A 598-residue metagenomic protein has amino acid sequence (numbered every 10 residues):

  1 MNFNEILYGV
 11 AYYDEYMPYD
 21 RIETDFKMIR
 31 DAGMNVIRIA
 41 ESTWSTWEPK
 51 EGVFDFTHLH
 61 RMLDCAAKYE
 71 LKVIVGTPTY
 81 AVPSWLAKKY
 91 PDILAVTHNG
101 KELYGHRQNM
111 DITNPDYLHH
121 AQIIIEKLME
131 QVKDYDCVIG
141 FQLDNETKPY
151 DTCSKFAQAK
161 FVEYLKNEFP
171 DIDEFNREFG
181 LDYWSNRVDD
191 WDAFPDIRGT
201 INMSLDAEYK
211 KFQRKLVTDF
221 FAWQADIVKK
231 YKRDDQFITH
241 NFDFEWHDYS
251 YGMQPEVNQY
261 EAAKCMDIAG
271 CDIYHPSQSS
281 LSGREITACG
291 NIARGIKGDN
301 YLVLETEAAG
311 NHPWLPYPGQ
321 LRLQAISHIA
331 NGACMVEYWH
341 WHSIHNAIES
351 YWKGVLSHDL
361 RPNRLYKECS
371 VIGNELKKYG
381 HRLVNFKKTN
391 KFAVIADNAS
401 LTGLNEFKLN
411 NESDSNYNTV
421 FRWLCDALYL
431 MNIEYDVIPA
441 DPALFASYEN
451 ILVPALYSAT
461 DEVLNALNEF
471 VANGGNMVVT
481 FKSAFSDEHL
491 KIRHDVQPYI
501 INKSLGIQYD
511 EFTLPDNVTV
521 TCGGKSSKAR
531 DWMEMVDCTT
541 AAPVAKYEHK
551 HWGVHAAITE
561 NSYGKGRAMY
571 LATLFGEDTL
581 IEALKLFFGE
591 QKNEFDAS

Functional and structural regions predicted by a protein language model:
I6-V10, I37-I39, V73-G76, I139-L143 (+4 more regions): Hydrophobic faces of well-ordered beta-strands that scaffold small-molecule active sites in alpha/beta enzyme cores
L7-P18, S42-L59, L103-Q122, D144-D151 (+7 more regions): The substrate-binding groove and active-site-proximal loops of carbohydrate-active enzymes, especially glycoside
V10, I29, I37, A66 (+8 more regions): Conserved, mostly hydrophobic/aromatic
Y16-D31, A121-L128, Y249-A262, I286 (+3 more regions): Short, acidic/polar
E23-E102, M129, W223-R233, Y457-S458: Aromatic-lined substrate-binding rim segments of carbohydrate-active enzymes
D25, H58, M62, Y117-L128 (+8 more regions): Alpha-helical packing segments of well-folded alpha/beta enzyme cores
N99-I268, D272-S279, G283-E285: Polysaccharide-binding and catalytic clefts of secreted carbohydrate-active enzymes
F194, A222, D234, A263-S598: Carbohydrate-binding surfaces of carbohydrate-active enzymes
